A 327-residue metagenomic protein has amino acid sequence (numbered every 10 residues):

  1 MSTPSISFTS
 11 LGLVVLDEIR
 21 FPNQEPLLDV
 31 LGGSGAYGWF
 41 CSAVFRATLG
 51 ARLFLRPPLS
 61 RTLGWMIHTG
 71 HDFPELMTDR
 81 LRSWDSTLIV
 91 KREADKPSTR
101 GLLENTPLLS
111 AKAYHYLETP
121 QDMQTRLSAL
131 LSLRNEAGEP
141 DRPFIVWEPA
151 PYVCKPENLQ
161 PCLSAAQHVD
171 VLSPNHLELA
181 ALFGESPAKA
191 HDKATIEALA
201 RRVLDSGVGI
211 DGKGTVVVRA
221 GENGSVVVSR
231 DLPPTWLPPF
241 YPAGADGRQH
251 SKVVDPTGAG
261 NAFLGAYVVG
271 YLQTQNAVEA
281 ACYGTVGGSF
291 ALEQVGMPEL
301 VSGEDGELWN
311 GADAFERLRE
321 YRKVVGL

Functional and structural regions predicted by a protein language model:
P4-G12, L16-D95: Substrate-binding N-lobe of the ribokinase-like
S5, S110-K112, H168-V169, A200: Short, well-ordered alpha-helix to beta-strand connector turns
F8, L63-W65, Y114, I145 (+1 more regions): Hydrophobic/aromatic residues located in beta-strands of well-ordered beta-sheets within soluble catalytic
S42, N175, G260: Short, conserved phosphate/pyrophosphate- and ester-handling motifs at nucleotide-, phospho-/glycolipid
F45, P57, G212, D231 (+1 more regions): Conserved post-catalytic alpha-helical subdomain immediately downstream of the catalytic base and nucleotide-binding
P74-L88, L131, L232-P242: Short, electropositive alpha-helical surface patch
S83, K91-T125: Conserved phosphate-binding/catalytic loop of the ribokinase/pfkB sugar-kinase fold
R134-F144, P149-G244: Conserved phosphate/ATP/ADP-binding segment of small-molecule kinases
